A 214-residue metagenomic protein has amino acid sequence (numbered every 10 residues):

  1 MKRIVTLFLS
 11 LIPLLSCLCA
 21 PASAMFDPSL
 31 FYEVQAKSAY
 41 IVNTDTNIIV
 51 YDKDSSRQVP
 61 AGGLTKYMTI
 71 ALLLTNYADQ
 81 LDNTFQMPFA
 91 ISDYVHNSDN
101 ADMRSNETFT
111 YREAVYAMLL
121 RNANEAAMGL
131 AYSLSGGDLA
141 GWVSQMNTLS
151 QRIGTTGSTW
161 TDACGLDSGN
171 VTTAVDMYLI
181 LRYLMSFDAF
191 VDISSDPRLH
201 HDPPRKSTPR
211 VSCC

Functional and structural regions predicted by a protein language model:
M1-F8: Positively charged n-region of N-terminal signal peptides that target proteins for export
L14-S23: C-terminal segment of classical bacterial N-terminal signal peptides
A24-V175, L179, L184-D188: Active-site-adjacent loops and short helices of periplasmic peptidoglycan-processing enzymes
L181-C214: Extracytoplasmic
